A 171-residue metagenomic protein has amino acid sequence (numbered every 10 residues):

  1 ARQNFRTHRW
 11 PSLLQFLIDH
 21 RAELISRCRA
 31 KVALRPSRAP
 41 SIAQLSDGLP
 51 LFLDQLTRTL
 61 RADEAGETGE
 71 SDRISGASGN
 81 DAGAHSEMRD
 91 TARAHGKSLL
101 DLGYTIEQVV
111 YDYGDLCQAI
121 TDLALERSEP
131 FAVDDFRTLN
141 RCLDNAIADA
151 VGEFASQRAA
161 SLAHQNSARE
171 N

Functional and structural regions predicted by a protein language model:
A1-D149, E153: Non-catalytic regulatory/interaction regions at protein termini and inter-domain linkers
T68, A155-L162: Structured alpha-helical bundle/scaffold domains in large eukaryotic membrane-trafficking regulators
S161-N171: Conserved HAMP-HisKA connector
